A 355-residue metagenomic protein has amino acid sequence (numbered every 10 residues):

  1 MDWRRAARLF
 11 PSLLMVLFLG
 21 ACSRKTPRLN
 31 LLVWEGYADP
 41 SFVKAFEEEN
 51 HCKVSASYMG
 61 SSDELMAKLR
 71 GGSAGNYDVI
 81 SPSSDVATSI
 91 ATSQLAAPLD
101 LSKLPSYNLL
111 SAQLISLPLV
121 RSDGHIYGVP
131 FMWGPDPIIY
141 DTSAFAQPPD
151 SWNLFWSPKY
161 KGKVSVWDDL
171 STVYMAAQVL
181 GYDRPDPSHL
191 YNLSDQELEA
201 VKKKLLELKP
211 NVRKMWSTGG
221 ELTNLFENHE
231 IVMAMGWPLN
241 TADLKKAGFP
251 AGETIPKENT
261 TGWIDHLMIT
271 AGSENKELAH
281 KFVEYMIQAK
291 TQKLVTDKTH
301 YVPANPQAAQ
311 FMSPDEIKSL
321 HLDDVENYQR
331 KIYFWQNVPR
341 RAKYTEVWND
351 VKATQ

Functional and structural regions predicted by a protein language model:
M1-L29, Q355: Short, low-complexity disordered leader/linker segments with a strong preference for bacterial N-terminal type II
C22-I90, T223: Early extracytoplasmic/lumenal segment of secretory-pathway proteins
S81, V86-A87, A91-E227: Extracytoplasmic ligand-binding site segments that recognize negatively charged/polar headgroups
A87-S89, M233-P250: A ligand-binding cleft/hinge motif common to bilobed small-molecule-binding domains
P137-A144, V179, I264-N275, L294: A bilobed periplasmic-binding-protein/Venus flytrap-type ligand-binding module shared by bacterial periplasmic
E199, K204-L208, K245-A271, Q307: Periplasmic-binding protein-like
T261, T270-Q329: Mature extracytoplasmic/periplasmic domains
E326-Q355: Conserved C-terminal helix/tail region of periplasmic/extracytoplasmic solute-binding proteins
